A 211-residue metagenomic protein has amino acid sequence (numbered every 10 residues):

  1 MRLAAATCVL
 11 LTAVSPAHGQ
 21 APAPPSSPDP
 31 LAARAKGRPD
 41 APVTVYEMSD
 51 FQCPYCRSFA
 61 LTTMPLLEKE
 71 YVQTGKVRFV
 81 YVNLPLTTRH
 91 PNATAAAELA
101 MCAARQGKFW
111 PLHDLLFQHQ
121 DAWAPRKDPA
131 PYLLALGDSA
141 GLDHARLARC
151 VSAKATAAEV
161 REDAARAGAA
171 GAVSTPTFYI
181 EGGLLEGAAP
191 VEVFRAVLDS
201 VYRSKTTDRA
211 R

Functional and structural regions predicted by a protein language model:
R2-S15: Bacterial N-terminal signal peptides
A17-A21: Boundary at the C-terminal end of the N-terminal hydrophobic targeting segment
S26-V43, Y71: A short beta-strand-turn-helix
P39-P54, A60, F79-V80: Short active-site neighborhood of thiol/selenol oxidoreductases, capturing the structured segment around
M48, L61-M64, Y132-R211: C-terminal cap of thioredoxin/glutaredoxin-like
R57-V72: Typically the conserved alpha-helix immediately C-terminal to a functionally engaged Cys/Sec in thioredoxin-like
K76-A93, K154-A157: Thiol-based oxidoreductase modules, predominantly thioredoxin-like and allied folds used for disulfide exchange
A100-Q120, R126, D143: Short, internal strand/loop/helix patches that form the active-site neighborhood or redox-interaction surface
